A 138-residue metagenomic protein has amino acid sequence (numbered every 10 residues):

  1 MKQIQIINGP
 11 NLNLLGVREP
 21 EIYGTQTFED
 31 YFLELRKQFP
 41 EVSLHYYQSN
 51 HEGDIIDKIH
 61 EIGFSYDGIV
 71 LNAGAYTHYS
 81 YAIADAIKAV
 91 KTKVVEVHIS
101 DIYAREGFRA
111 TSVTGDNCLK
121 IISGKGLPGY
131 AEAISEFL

Functional and structural regions predicted by a protein language model:
M1-Q5: Extreme N-terminal starter segment of soluble prokaryotic enzymes
L14-E29: Glycine- and acidic-residue-enriched helix-capping/strand-helix junction motifs
H45-G53: Short beta->alpha junction loops
Y46, A104-L138: Short, glycine-/small-residue-rich phosphate/pyrophosphate-handling segment
D54-N72: Short, electropositive alpha-helical surface patch
I62-F64, K88-A89, T111-D116: Short, hinge-like loop/turn segments at secondary-structure boundaries
D67-Y103: Mid-chain, well-packed structural core segment of small domains
